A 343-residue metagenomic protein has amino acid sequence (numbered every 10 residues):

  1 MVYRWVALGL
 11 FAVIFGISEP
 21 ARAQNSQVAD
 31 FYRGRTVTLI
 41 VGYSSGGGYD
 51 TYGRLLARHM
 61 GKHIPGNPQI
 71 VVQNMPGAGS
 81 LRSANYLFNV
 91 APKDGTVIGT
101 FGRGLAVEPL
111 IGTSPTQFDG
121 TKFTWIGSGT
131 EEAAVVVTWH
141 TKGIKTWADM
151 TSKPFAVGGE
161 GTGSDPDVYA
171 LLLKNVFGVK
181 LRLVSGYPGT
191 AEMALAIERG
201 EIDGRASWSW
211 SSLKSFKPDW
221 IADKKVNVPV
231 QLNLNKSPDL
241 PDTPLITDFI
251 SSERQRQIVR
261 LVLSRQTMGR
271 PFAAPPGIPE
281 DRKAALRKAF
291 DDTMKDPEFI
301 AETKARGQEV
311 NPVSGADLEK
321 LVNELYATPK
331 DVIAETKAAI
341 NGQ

Functional and structural regions predicted by a protein language model:
V6-I17: Bacterial N-terminal signal peptides
I17-A23: Sec/Tat signal peptide C-region and signal peptidase I cleavage site
S26, V37, K62-N67, Y86-V97 (+5 more regions): Hinge/capping helix and adjacent helix->loop/strand transition within the periplasmic-binding protein
F31-V37, A222-K225, F249, T267 (+1 more regions): An extracytoplasmic/periplasmic, membrane-proximal ligand-sensing/linker region
T38-G53, P76-G79, G158-D165: Extracytoplasmic "Venus flytrap"
L56, A78-L81, G95-E108, S128-T130 (+1 more regions): Ligand-binding clamshell of periplasmic/extracellular solute-binding protein-like
P68-N85: Early extracytoplasmic/lumenal segment of secretory-pathway proteins
T100-F101, E160, G186-P188, A206-W208 (+2 more regions): Short beta-strand and adjacent tight-turn residues that come in two discontinuous sequence segments and form the edges
